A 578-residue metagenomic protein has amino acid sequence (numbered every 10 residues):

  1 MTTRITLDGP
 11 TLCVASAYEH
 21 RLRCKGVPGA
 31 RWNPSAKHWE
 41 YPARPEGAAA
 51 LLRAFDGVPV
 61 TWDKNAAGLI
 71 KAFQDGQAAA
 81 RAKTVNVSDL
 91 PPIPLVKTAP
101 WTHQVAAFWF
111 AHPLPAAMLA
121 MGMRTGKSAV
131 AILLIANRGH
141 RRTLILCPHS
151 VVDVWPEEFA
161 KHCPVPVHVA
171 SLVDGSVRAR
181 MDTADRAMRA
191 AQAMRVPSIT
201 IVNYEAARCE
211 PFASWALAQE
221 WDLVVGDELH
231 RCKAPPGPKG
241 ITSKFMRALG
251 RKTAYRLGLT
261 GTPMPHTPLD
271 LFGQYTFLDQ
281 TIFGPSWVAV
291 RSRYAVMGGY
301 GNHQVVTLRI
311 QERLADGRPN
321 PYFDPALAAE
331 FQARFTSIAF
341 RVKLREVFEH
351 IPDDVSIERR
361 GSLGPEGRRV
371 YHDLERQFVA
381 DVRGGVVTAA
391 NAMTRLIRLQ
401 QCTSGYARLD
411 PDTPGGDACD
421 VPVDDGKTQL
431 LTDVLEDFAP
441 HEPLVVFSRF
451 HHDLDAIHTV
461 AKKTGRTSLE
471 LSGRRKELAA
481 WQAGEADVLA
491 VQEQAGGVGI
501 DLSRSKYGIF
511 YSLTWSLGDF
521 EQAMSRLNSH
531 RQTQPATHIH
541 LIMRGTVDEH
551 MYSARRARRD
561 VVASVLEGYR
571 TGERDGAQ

Functional and structural regions predicted by a protein language model:
M1-T98: Accessory DNA-engaging acidic/polar modules
L114-L134: Walker A/P-loop
S128, R208-F212, M264-P268, L454-H458 (+2 more regions): SF2 helicase motor core recognition
V130, H140-K161, P265-D270, R449-H451: Conserved Walker A/P-loop ATP-binding site and its immediately adjacent core in helicase/helicase-like ATPase domains
V130, I135-G139, A216, E349-I500 (+1 more regions): Conserved Helicase C-terminal RecA-like lobe
H140-T143, G175-V177, L223, I241-L344 (+1 more regions): Conserved P-loop NTPase motor "coupling/switch" region that bridges the ATPase
A179-I199, Y204-E220: Conserved helix/coil segment N-terminal to the catalytic DExD/H
W515-Q578: A conserved SF2-helicase RecA2
